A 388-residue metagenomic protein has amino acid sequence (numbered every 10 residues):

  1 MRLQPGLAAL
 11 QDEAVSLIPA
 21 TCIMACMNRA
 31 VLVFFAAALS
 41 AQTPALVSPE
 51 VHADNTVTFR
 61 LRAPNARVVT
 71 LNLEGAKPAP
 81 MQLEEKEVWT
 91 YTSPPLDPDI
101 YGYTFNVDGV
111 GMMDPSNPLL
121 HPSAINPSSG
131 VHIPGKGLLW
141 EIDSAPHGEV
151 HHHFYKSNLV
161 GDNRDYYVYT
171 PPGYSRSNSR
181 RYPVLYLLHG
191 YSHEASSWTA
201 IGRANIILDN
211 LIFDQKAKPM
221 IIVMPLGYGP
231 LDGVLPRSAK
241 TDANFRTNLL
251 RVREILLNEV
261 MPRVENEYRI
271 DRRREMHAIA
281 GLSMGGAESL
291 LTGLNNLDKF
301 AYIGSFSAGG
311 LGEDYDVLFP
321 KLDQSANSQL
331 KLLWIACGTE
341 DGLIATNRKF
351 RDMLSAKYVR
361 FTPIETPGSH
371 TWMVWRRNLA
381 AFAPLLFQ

Functional and structural regions predicted by a protein language model:
P5: Cationic, low-complexity basic patches in intrinsically disordered or flexible, solvent-exposed regions
A8, E13-V15, P19: Short, low-complexity intrinsically disordered segments enriched in A/P/G/S/L with frequent Arg, especially at protein
A30-L39: Sec-dependent N-terminal signal peptides
L46-E50: Short beta-strand segments of immunoglobulin-like
V51-P78, L83-Q388: Non-catalytic cap/lid and distal C-terminal segments of serine-dependent acyl enzymes
